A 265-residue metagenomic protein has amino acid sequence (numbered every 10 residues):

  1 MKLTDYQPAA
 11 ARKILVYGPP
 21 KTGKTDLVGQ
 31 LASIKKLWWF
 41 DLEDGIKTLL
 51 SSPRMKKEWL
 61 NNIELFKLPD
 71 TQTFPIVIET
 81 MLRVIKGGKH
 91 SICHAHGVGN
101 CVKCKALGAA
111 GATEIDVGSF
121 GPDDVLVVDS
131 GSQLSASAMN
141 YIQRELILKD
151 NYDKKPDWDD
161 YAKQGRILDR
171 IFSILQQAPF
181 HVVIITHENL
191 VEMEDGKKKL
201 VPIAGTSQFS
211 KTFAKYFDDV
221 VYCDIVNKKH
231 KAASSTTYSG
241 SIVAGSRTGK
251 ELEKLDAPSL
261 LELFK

Functional and structural regions predicted by a protein language model:
K2-A109, I115, S119-V125, Q133-S137: Conserved P-loop
K35, K56-N61, V84-G87, E145-L148 (+3 more regions): Short, low-complexity, polar/charged sequence segments that are solvent-exposed and flexible
L37, V182, V220-Y222: Short, well-ordered beta-strand core segments
F40-L42, I185, C223: Generic beta-sheet signal
D41, N62-K67, H90-C93, D150-K154 (+3 more regions): Glycine-rich loops and low-complexity Gly/Arg-rich segments that provide flexible linkers or classic glycine-based
P75-L82, S135, M139, D159-A162 (+2 more regions): Generic detector of well-ordered alpha-helical segments enriched in charged/polar residues, highlighting helical
G118-K211: P-loop NTPase motor core
I174-Q177, N189-K265: Conserved GTP-binding G-domain of TRAFAC-class P-loop NTPases and closely related GTPase folds
